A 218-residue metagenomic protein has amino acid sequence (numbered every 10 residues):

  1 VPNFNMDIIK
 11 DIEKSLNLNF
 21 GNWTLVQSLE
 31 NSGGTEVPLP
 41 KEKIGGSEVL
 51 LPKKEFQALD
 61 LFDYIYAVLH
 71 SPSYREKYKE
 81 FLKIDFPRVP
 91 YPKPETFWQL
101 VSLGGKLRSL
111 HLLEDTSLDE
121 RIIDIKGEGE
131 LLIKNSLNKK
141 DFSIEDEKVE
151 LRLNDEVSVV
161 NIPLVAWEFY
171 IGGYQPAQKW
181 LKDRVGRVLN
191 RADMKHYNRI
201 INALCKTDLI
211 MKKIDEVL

Functional and structural regions predicted by a protein language model:
V1-L218: Sequence-level detector for compositionally biased, low-complexity segments
